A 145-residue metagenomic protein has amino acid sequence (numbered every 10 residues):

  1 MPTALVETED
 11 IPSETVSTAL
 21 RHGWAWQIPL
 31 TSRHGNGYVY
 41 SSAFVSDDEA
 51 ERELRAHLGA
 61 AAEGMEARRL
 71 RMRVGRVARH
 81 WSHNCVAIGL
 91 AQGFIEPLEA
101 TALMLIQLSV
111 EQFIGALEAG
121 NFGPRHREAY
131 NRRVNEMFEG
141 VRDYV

Functional and structural regions predicted by a protein language model:
M1, I106-F113: A short, gly/pro- and small-residue-rich
M1-I11: Central beta-strand plus flanking loop segment that forms part of the substrate or channel wall within the catalytic
T15-T18: Short Gly/Pro-enriched turn/cap motifs at secondary-structure boundaries
L20-R73, A91-Q107, A116-A119: Conserved FAD/dinucleotide-binding core of flavoprotein oxidoreductases
V74-G75, Y130: Beta-rich nucleic-acid/ligand-interaction surfaces
R79-H83: A short, glycine/Asx- and small/polar-enriched loop/turn that sits immediately N-terminal to a beta-strand
C85-A87: Residue-level marker for buried hydrophobic side chains located in beta-strands that build the well-ordered beta-sheet
Q112-V145: Active-site-proximal substrate-binding core of FAD-dependent oxidoreductases
